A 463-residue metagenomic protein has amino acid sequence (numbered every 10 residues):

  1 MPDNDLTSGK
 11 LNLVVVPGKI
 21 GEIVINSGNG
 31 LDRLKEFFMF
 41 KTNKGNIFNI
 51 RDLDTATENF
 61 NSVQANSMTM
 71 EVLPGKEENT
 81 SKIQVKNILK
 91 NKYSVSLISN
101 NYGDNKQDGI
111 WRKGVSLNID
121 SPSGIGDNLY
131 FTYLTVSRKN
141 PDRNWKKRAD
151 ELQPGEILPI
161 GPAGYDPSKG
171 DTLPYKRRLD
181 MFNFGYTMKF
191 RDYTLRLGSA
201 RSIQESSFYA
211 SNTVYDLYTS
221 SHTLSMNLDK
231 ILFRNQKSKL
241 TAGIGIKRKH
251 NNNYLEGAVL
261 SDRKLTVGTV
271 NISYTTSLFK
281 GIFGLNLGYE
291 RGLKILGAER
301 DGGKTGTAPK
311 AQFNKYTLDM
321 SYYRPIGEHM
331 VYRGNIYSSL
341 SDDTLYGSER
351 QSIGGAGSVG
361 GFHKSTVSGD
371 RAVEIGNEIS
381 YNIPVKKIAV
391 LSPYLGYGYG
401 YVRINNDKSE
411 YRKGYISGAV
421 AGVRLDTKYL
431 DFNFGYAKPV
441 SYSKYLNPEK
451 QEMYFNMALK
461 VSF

Functional and structural regions predicted by a protein language model:
M1-G103, L134, K139-E156, S168-P174 (+1 more regions): Periplasmic polypeptide-binding modules associated with outer-membrane biogenesis and secretion
M68, Y93-V95, S123-L129, R191-L197 (+5 more regions): Repeated loop/turn-to-beta-strand initiation elements of outer-membrane beta-barrel proteins
Y93, N101, W111-L117, D180-F184 (+6 more regions): Hydrophobic, lipid-facing positions within transmembrane beta-strands of outer-membrane proteins
S99-G103, S121, Y133-K139, F190 (+13 more regions): Transmembrane beta-strands of outer-membrane beta-barrel pores
N105-G109, A149-E151, T172-R178, V214-S221 (+5 more regions): Replace "Gram-negative outer membrane beta-barrel proteins" with "bacterial and organellar outer membrane beta-barrel
I110, P141-R148, S168-G170, L179-M181 (+6 more regions): Outer-membrane beta-barrel translocator domains and adjoining extracellular loop/strand segments of Gram-negative
L117, V423-L430, K450-F463: Outer-membrane beta-barrel "beta-signal"
N252-L391, Y397-Y399, R403-N405, Y445-N447: C-terminal outer-membrane beta-barrel translocator/porin domains of Gram-negative envelope proteins and their
